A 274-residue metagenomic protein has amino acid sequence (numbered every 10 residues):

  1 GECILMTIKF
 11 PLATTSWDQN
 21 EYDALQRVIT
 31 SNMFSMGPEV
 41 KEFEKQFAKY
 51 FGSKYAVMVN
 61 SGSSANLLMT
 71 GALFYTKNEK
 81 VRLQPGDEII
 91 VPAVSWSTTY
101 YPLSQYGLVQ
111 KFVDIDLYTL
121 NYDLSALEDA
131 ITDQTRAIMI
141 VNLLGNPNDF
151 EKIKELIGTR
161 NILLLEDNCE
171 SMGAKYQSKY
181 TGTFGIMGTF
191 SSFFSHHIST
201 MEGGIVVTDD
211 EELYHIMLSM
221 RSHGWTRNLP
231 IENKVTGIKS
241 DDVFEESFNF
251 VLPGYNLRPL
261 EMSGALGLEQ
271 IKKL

Functional and structural regions predicted by a protein language model:
G1-M33, P38, N249-V251: N-terminal "arm"/small-domain region of PLP-dependent enzymes with the aminotransferase-like
T14-T15, A93, L143, I271: Conserved donor-binding loops in enzymes that form glycosidic bonds
L25, F47, A65, I89 (+10 more regions): Generic structural signal for small/hydrophobic residues in well-ordered secondary structure, especially within
M33, G37-E88, P102-Y106, F112-D114 (+1 more regions): Phosphate-binding glycine-rich loop
Y75-L143, P147-T159, L163-N168, K175: PLP-dependent aminotransferase-like
A130-T132, Y180-G185: Active-site nucleotide-sugar/metal-binding loop of Leloir-type enzymes
S171-Q177, F184-L274: Active-site region of PLP-dependent enzymes
